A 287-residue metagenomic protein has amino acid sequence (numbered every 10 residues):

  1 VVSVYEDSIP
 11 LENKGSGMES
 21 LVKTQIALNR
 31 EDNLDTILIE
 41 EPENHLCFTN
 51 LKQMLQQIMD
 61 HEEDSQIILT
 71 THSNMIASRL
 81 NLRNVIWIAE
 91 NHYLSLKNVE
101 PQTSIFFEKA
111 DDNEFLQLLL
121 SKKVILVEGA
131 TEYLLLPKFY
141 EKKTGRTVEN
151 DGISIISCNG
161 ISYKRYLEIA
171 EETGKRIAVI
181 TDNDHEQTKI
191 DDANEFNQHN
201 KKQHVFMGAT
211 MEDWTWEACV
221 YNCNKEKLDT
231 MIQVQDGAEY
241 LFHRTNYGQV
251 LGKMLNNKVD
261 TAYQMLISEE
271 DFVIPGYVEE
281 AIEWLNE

Functional and structural regions predicted by a protein language model:
V1, G15, Q198-K202: Proteins with a high burden of low-complexity, intrinsically disordered sequence enriched in S/T/G/P/A and R, requiring
S3-Q117, Y133-E141, D191, P275-E279 (+1 more regions): Switch/communication elements of ASCE P-loop NTPase nucleotide-binding domains
N13-G15, V127, C158: Short glycine/serine/threonine-biased micro-segments
T71-N74, G129-A130, T181-N183: A short beta-strand-to-loop transition that corresponds to the Sensor-1 phosphate-sensing loop of AAA+ P-loop ATPases
E114-I125, Y133-E287: Acidic, Mg2+-coordinating catalytic modules of nucleic-acid enzymes
